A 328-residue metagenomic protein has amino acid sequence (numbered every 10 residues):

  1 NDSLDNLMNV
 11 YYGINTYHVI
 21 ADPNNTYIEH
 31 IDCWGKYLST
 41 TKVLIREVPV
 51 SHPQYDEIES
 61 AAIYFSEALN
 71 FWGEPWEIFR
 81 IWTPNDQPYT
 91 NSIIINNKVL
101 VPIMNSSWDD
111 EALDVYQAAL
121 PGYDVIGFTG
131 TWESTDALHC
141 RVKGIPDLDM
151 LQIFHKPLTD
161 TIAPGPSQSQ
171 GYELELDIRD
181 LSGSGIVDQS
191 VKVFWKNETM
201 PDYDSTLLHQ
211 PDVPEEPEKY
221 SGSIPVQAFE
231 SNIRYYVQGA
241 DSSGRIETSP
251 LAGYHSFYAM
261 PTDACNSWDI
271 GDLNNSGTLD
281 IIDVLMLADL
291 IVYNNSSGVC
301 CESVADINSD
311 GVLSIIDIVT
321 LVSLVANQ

Functional and structural regions predicted by a protein language model:
N1-I186, Y203, L207: Histidine/cysteine-enriched polar flanking segments
N9, Q117, F194-K196, A240 (+2 more regions): Residue-level preference for well-ordered alpha-helical positions
H52-Q54, W108-E111, V213-P214, S256-Y258 (+1 more regions): A short local loop/turn or secondary-structure capping micro-motif enriched for an aromatic residue
G73-E74, G185-D188, E230, G298-C301: Short helix-terminating capping/connector loops at secondary-structure junctions
N105, T161, N197, N274 (+1 more regions): N-linked glycosylation sites
I145-N266: Glycan-association/targeting regions that enable binding to alpha-glucans and other polysaccharides
D263-Q328: Cellulosome-associated attachment modules in secreted, modular CAZymes
